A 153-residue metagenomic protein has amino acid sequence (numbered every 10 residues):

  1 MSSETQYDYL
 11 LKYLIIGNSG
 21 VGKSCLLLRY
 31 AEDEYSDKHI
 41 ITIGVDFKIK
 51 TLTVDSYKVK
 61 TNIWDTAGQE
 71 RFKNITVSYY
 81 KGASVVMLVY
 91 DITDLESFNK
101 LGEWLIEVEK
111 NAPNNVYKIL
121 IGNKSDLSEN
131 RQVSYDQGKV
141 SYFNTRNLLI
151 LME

Functional and structural regions predicted by a protein language model:
M1-E153: TRAFAC-class small GTPase G-domain
